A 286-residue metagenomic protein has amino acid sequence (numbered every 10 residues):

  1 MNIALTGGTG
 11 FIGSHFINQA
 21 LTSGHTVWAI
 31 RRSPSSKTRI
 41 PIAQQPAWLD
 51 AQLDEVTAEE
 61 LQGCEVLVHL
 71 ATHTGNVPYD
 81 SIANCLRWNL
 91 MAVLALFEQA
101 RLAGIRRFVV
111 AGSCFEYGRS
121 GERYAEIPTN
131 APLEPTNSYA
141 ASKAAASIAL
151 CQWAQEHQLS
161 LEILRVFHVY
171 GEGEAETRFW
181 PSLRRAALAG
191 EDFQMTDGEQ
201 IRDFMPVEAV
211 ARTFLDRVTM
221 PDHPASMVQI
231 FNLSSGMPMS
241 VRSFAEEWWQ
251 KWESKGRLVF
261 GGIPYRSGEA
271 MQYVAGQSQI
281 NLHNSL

Functional and structural regions predicted by a protein language model:
I3-S23: N-terminal Rossmann NAD(P)H-binding glycine-rich loop of SDR-like oxidoreductase domains
D50-W88: NAD(P)H-binding glycine-rich loop region in Rossmannoid oxidoreductase-like domains and their noncatalytic homologs
D80, N84-A95, L133, N137 (+1 more regions): Glycine-rich NAD(P)-binding loop of the Rossmann-fold in SDR/ketoreductase-type enzymes
L86, T136-A144, E174-P181, D203-F204 (+1 more regions): Short-chain dehydrogenase/reductase
L94-S138: Conserved Rossmann-fold NAD(P)-dependent oxidoreductase catalytic core, especially the SDR/UDP-sugar
Y117, N137-S138, E162-F179: Flexible, glycine-rich beta-alpha linker
E134-E162: Active-site Tyr-X1-5-Lys
A187, E191, M195-L286: C-terminal substrate-binding subdomain of Rossmann-fold SDR/epimerase-dehydratase oxidoreductases
